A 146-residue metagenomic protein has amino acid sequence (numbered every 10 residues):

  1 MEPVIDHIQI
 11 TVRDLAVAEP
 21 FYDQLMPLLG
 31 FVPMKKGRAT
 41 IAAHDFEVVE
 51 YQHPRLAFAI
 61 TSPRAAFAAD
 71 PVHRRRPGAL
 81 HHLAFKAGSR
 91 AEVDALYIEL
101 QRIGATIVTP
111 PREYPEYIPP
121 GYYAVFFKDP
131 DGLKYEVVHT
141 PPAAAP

Functional and structural regions predicted by a protein language model:
M1-E19, G30, L83, P141-P146: N-terminal beta-strand motif that seeds the catalytic metal site of vicinal oxygen chelate
E2-V4, R76-L80, P119: Short glycine-enriched loop/turn motifs at secondary-structure junctions
Q9-F58: Core segments of cupin and vicinal oxygen chelate
V12-V17, L83-Y123, K128-P130: Vicinal oxygen chelate
H44-G88, A95: Long, continuous compositionally biased terminal/linker segments
F127-A144: Short, contiguous alpha-helical
